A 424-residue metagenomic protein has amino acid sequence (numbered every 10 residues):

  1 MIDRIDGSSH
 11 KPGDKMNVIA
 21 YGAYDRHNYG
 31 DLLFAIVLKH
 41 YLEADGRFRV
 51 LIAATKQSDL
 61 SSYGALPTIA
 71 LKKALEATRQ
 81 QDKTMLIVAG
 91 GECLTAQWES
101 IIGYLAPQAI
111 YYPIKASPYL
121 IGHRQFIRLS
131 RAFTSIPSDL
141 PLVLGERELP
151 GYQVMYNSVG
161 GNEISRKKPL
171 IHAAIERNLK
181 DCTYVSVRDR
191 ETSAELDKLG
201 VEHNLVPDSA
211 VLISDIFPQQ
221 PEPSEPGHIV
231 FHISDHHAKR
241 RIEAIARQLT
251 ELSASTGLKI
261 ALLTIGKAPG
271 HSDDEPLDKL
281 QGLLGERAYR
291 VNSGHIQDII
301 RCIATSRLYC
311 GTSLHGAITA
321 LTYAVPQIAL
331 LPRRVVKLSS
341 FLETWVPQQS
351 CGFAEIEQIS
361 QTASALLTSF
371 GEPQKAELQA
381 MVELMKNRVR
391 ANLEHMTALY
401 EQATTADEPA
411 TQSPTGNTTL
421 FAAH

Functional and structural regions predicted by a protein language model:
I2-H424: Active-site anion-handling motifs in enzyme catalytic cores
